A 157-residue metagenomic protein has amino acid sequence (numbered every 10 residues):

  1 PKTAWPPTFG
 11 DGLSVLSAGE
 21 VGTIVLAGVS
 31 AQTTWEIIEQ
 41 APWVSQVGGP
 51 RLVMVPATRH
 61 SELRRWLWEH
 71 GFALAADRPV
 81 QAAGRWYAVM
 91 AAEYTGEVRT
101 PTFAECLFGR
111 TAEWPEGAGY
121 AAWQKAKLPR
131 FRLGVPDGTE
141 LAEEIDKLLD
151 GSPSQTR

Functional and structural regions predicted by a protein language model:
P1-G22: S-adenosyl-L-methionine
L13, V21-W43, L52-A57: A short SAM/SAH-binding and catalytic strip from SAM-dependent methyltransferases
V21, S30-I37, L63, A88 (+2 more regions): Amphipathic alpha-helical interface surfaces
A27-S30, A92-T100: Short, structured secondary-structure boundary patches
V29, V55, R59, G84 (+1 more regions): Short, well-structured alpha-helical patches and their helix-loop capping segments that border functional surfaces
E39-E93: C-terminal substrate-binding/active-site "lid" region of AdoMet-derived donor-dependent transferases
T95-R157: An accessory alpha-helical subdomain
